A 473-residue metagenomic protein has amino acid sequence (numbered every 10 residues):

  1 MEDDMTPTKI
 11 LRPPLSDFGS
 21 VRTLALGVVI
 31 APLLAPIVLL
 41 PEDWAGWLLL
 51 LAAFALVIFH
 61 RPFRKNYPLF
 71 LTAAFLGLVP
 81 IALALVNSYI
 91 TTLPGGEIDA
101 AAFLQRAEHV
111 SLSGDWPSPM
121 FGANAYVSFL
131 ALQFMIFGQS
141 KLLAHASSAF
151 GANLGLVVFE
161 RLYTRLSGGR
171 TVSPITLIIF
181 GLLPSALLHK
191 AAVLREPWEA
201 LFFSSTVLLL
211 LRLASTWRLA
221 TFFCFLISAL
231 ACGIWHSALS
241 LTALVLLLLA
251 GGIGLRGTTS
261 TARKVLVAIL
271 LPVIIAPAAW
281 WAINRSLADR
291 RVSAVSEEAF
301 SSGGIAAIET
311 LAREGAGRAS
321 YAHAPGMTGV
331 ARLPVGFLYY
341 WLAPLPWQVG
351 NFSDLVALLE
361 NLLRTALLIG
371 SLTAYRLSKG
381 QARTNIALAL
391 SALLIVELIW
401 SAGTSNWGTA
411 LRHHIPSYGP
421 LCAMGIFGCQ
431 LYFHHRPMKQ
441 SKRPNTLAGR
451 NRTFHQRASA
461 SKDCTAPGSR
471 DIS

Functional and structural regions predicted by a protein language model:
L24-I30, G77, C224, Q381-A402: Transmembrane alpha-helix segments characteristic of polytopic inner-membrane glycan-assembly/cell-envelope
P32-P36, L187-L188, L209-L213, T221-A243: Membrane-interface alpha helices of multi-pass inner-membrane proteins
V57-R61, A146-S167, A366-G370: Transmembrane-helix motifs of polytopic, lipid-linked glycan transferases
I90-R106, W116-F129, G138-Q139, V330-P334 (+1 more regions): Extracytoplasmic catalytic/substrate-binding loops of multi-pass membrane glycan-assembly enzymes
F159-L182: Transmembrane-helix signature of polytopic, membrane-embedded enzymes that assemble or transfer cell-envelope glycans
R165-L166, T171, R212, T216-A220 (+4 more regions): Membrane-interface helix-loop-helix junctions at transmembrane boundaries of multi-pass membrane enzymes, predominantly
A191-P197: Short acidic/glycine- and proline-prone juxtamembrane loop motifs at membrane-interface regions of multi-pass membrane
S237, L241-E360, S459: Alpha-helical transmembrane segments and terminal signal-anchor/GPI-anchor hydrophobic tails, characterized by long
